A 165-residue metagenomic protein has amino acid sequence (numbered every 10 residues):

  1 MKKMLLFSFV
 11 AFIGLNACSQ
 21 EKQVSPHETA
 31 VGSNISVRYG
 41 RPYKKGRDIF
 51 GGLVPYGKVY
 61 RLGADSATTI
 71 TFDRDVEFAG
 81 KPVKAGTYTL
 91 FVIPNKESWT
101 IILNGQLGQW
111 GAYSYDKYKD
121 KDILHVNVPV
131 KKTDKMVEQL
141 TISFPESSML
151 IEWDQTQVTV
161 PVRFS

Functional and structural regions predicted by a protein language model:
M1-K22: Bacterial Sec-dependent N-terminal signal peptides
L6, I93, D154: Residue-level marker of positions within ordered structural domains that often coincide with functionally constrained
A11, Y43, L53, G63 (+4 more regions): Preference for short coil/turn "hinge" residues that link or interrupt alpha-helices
Q20-K58, G108-S165: Primarily secretory-pathway and cell-envelope proteins
G63-Q109: Mid-length scaffold segments of soluble, non-membrane domains
